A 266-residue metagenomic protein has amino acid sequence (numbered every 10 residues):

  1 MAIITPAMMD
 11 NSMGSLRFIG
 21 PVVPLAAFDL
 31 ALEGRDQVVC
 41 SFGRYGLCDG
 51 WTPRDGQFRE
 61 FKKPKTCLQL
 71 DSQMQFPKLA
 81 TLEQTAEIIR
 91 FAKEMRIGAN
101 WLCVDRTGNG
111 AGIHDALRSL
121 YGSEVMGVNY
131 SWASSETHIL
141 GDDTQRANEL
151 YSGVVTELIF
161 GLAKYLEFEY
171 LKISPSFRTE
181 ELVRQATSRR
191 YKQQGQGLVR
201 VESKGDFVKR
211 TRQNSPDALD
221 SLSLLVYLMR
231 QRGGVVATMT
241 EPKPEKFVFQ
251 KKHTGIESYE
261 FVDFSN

Functional and structural regions predicted by a protein language model:
M1-S131, T137-L140, T144-Q145, S152 (+4 more regions): RNase H-like, metal-dependent nuclease domains and their acidic two-metal-ion catalytic environment used
